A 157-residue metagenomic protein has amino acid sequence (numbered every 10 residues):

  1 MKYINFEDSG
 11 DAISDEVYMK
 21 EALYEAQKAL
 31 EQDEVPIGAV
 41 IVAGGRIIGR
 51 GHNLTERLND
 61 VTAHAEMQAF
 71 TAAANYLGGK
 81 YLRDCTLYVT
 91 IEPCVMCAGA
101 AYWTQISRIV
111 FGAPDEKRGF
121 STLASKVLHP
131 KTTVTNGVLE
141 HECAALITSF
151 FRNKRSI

Functional and structural regions predicted by a protein language model:
M1-A29, P93-I157: Zinc-dependent deaminase
F6, D15, H64-Y81: Short, solvent-exposed cationic patches
A22, A26-A29, A39, G49 (+2 more regions): Small-residue (primarily alanine) positions within well-ordered alpha-helices, especially packing/interaction faces
D33-I37, R83: Short, basic and Ser/Thr-rich N-terminal targeting/leader segments
I37-G45: Short beta-strand scaffold segments in enzyme catalytic cores
I48-T55, K131: Short beta->alpha transition motifs characteristic of CBS
L54-M67: A short, polar/charged loop-to-alpha-helix boundary motif
G79-E92: Immediate flanking context of iron-sulfur cluster ligation sites
